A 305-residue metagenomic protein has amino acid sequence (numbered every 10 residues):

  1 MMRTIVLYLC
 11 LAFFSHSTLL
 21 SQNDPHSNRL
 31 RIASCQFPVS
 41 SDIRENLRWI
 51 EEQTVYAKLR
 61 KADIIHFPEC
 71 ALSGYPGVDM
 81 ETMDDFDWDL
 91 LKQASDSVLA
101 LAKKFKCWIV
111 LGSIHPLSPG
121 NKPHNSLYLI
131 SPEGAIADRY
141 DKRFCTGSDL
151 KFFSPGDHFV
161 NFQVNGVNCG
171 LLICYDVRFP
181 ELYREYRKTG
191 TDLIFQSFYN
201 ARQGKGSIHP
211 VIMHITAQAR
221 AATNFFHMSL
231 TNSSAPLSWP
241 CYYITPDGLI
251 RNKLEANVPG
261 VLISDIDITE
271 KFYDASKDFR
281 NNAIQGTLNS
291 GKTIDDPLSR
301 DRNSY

Functional and structural regions predicted by a protein language model:
V6-H16: Bacterial N-terminal signal peptides
L20-S21: Boundary at the C-terminal end of the N-terminal hydrophobic targeting segment
H26-S40: Short beta-strand segments enriched in small/hydrophobic residues
I43, E52-P132, N200-Q218, T223-N224: Cys-nucleophile CN-hydrolase/nitrilase-fold catalytic domain and related Cys-dependent amidase chemistry that acts on
W88-V110, R178-V261: CN hydrolase (nitrilase-like) catalytic-core segments centered on the catalytic cysteine and neighboring Lys/Glu
L111-S113, S126-L129, V160, W239-Y243 (+1 more regions): Short beta-strand scaffold segments in enzyme catalytic cores
S118-D192, S197, R202, G206-I215 (+2 more regions): Active-site catalytic loop in hydrolytic enzyme cores
N232-Y305: C-terminal beta-strand edge segments of enzyme domains
